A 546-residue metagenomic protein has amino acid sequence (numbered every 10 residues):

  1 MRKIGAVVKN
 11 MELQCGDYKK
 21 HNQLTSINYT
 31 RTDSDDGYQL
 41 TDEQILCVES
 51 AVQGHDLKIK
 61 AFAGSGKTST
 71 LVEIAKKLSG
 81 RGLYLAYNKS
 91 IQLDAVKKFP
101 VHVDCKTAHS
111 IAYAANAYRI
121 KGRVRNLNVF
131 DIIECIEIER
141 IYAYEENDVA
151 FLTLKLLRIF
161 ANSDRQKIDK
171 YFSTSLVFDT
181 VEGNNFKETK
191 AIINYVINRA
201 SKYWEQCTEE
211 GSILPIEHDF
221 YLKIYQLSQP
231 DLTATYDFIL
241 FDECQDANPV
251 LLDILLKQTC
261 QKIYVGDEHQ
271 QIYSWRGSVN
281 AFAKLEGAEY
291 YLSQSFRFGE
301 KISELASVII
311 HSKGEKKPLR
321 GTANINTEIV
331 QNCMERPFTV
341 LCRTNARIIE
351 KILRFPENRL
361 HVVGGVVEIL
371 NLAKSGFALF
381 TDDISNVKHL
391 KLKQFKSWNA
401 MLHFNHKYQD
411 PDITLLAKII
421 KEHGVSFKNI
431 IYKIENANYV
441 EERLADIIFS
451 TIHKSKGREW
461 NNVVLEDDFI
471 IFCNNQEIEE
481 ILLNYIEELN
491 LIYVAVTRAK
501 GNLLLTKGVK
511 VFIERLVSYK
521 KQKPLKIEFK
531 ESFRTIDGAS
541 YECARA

Functional and structural regions predicted by a protein language model:
L24-R123, S307, T497: P-loop NTPase Walker
T32-D33, Q39-V48, D56, N194-V279 (+1 more regions): Conserved helicase NTPase motor core
K60-S69, K77, Y87-I91, H109 (+11 more regions): Conserved helicase motor core of SF1/SF2 NTP-dependent helicases
K89-A161, P356, V362-N371: Conserved P-loop NTPase-based nucleic-acid remodeling module centered on helicase motor cores
I120-Y203, C207, N386-K407: ATP-hydrolysis module of ASCE/P-loop NTPase motor domains, specifically the Walker B Asp-Glu catalytic pair
S163-D231, L416-E442: Conserved helicase NTPase catalytic core signature
N332-I448, I452: Conserved helicase/translocase motor-coupling segment
A417-S450, K456-N462, D467-F533, G538: C-terminal accessory regions
